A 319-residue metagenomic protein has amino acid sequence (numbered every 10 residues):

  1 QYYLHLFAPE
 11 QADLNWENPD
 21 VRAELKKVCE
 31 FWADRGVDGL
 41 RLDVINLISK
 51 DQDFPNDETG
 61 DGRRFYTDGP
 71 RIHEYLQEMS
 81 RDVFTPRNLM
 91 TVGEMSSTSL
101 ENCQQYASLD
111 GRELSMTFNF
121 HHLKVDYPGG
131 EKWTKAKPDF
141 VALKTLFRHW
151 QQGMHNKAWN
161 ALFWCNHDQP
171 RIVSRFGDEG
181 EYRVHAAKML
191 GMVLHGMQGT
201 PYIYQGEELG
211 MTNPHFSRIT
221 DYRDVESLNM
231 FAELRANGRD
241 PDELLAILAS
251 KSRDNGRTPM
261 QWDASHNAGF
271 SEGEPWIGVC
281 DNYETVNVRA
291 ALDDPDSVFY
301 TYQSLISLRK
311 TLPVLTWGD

Functional and structural regions predicted by a protein language model:
Q1-D319: Active-site and adjacent substrate-binding regions of carbohydrate-active enzymes
